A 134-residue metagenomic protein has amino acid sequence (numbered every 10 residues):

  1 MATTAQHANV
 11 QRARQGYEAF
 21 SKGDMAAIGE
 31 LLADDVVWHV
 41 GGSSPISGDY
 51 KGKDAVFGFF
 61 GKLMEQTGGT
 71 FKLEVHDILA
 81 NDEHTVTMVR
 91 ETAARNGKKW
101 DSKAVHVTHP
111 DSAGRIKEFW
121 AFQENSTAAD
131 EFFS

Functional and structural regions predicted by a protein language model:
M1-S134: C-terminal and inter-domain tail/linker signature
